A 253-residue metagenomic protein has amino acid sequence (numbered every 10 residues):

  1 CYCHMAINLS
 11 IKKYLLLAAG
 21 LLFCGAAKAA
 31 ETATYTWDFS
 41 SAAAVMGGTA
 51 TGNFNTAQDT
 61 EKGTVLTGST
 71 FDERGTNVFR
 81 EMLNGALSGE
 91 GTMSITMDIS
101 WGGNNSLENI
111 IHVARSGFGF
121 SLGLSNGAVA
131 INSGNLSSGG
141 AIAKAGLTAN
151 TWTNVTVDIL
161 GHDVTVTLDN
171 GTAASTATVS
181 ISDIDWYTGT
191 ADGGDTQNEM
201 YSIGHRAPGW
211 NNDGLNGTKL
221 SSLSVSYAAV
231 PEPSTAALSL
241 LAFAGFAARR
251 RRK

Functional and structural regions predicted by a protein language model:
Y14-L16, G25-T32, S226-L241: Short, threonine-centered small-residue motifs that mark membrane-proximal processing/anchoring sites and TM-junction
T36-G68: Short, tryptophan-glycine- and acidic/Ser/Thr-enriched carbohydrate-recognition patches
T70-T92, A141-G146: Short surface loop/edge beta-strand patches of beta-sandwich-type extracellular domains that form ligand-contact sites
E108-I131: Glycan-recognition/cleft segments
N132-N154: Short, aromatic/His-centered strand-loop micro-motif at the edge of beta-sheets
T151-I159, V164-L168: Short tryptophan-centered beta-strand motifs in secreted/extracellular beta-sheet-rich domains of glycan-recognition
V179-T218: Flexible glycan-contacting loops in extracellular carbohydrate-active proteins
A247-K253: C-terminal membrane-anchoring or membrane-association module
